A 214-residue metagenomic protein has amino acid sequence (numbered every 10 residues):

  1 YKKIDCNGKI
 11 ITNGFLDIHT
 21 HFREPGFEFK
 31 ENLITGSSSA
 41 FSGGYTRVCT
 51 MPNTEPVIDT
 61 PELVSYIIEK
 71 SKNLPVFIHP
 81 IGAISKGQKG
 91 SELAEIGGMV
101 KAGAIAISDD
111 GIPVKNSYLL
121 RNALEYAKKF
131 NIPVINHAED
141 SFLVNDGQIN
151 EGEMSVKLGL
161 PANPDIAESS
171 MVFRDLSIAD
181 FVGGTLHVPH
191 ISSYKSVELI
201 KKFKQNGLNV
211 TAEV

Functional and structural regions predicted by a protein language model:
Y1-I11: Active-site metal-binding motif and surrounding structural segment of the metallo-beta-lactamase
G8, H19, A40, G44 (+5 more regions): Divalent metal-coordination and catalytic microenvironments
K9-S71: Metal-associated gating/positioning segment near the N- to mid-region
D17-T20, Y45-T50, F77-H79, N150-L160: Gly-rich Lys/Arg/Thr-decorated short loops/hinges at beta-loop-alpha junctions or inter-strand turns that position
I67-N73, I96-K101: Acidic (Asp/Glu)-rich catalytic clusters
E69-I84: A glycine-rich helix N-cap at a beta->alpha junction
A83-K89, I96: Active-site beta->alpha loop and helix N-cap motifs at the rims of alpha/beta catalytic domains
E92-V214: Histidine/acidic residue-rich metal-binding segments in metalloenzymes
